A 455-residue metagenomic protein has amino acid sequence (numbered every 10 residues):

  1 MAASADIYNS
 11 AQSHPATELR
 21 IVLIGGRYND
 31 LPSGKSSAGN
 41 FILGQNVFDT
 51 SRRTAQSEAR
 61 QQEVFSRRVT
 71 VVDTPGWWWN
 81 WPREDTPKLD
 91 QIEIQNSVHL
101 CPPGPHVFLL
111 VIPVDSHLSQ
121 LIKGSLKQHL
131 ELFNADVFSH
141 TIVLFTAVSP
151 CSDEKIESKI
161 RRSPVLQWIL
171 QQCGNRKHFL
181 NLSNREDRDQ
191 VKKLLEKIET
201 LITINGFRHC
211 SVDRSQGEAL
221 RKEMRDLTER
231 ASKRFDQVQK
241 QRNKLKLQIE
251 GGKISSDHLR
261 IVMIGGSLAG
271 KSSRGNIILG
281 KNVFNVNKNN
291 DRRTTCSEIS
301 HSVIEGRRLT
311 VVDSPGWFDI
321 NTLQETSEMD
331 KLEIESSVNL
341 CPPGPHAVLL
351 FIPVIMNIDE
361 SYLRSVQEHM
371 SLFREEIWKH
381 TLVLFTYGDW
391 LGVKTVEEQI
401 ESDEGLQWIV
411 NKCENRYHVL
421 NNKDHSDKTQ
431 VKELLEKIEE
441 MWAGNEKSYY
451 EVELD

Functional and structural regions predicted by a protein language model:
M1-V71, G76-L89, L100-G104, S116-I142 (+5 more regions): C-terminal non-catalytic interaction/localization modules
I112-P113, I352-P353: Glycine-rich, N-terminal phosphate-binding loop of Rossmann-like dinucleotide-binding domains
K331, E335: Basic, amphipathic juxtamembrane/active-site segments that coordinate anionic phosphate or diphosphate groups
